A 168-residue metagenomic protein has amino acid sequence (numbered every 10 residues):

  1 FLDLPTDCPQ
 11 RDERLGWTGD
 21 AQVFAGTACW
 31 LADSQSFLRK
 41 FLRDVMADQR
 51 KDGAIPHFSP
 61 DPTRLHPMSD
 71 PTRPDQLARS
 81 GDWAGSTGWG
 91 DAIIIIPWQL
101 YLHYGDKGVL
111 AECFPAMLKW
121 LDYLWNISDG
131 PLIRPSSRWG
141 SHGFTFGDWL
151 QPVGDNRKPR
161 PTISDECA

Functional and structural regions predicted by a protein language model:
D3-T72, H103-E166: Active-site acid/base region of carbohydrate-active enzymes
D75-D82: Conserved, well-structured interaction surfaces
S86: Cofactor-binding catalytic cores of oxidoreductases
Q99: Short, solvent-exposed loop/beta-turn-alpha elements that line the ligand-binding surface or hinge of extracytoplasmic
